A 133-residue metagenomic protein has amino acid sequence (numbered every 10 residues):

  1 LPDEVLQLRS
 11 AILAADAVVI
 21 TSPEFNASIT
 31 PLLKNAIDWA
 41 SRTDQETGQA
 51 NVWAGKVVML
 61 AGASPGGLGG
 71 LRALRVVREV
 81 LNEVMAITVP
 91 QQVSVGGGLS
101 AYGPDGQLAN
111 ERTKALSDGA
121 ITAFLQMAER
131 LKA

Functional and structural regions predicted by a protein language model:
E4-V84: Helix-loop-strand module that forms the ligand-binding subsite of alpha/beta enzymes
I87-A133: Glycine-rich phosphate/pyrophosphate-binding loop and the adjoining helix
